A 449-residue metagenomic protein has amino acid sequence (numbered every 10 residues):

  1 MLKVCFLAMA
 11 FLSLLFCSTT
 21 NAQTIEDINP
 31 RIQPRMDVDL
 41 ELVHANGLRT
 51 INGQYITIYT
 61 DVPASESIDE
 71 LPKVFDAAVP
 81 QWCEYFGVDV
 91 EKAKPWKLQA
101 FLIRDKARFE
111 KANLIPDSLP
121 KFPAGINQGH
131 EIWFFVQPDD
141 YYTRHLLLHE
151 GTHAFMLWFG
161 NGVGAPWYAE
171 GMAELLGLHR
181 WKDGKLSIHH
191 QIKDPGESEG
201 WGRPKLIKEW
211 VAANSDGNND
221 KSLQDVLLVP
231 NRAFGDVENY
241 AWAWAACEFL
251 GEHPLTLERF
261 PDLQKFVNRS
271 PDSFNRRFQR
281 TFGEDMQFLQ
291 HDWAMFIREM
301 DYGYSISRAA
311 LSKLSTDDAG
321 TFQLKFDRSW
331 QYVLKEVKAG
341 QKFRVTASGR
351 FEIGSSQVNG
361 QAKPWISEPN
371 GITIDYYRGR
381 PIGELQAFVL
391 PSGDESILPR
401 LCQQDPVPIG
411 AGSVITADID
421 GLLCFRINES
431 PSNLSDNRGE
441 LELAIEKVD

Functional and structural regions predicted by a protein language model:
M1-L2: N-terminal secretory signal peptides that target proteins for export/translocation
C5-F16: Bacterial N-terminal signal peptides
T19-N21: Sec/Tat signal peptide C-region and signal peptidase I cleavage site
Q23-Y168, L176-D183, G217, S270-R277: Juxtacatalytic substrate-recognition/specificity segment
H44, I115-E131, P138, Y142 (+1 more regions): Acidic/His/Gly-enriched intrinsically disordered linker/tail segments that often contain short helix/coil "MoRF-like"
N46-T50, F234-G235, V414: Short, surface-exposed beta-strand/loop micro-motifs that present aromatic residues
N52-Q54, W96, Q128-H130, A169 (+5 more regions): Residues that flank catalytic or metal-binding motifs in active/ligand-binding sites
R298-D449: Gly-Asp-aromatic-enriched flexible segments
